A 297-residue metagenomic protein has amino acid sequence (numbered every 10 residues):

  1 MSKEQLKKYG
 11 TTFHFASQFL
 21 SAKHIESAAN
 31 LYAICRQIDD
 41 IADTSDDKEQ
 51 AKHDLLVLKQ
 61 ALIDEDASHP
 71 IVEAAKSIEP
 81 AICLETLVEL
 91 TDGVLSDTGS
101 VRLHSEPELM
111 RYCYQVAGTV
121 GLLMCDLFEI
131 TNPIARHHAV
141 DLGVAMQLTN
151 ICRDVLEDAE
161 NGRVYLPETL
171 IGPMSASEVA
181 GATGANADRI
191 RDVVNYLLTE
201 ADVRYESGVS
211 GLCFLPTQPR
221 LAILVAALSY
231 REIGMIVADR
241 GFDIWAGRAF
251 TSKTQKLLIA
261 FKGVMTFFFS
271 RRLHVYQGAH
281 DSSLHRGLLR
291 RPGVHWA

Functional and structural regions predicted by a protein language model:
M1-M146, C152, E157-A297: Catalytic cores of Mg2+-dependent Asp-rich isoprenoid enzymes
